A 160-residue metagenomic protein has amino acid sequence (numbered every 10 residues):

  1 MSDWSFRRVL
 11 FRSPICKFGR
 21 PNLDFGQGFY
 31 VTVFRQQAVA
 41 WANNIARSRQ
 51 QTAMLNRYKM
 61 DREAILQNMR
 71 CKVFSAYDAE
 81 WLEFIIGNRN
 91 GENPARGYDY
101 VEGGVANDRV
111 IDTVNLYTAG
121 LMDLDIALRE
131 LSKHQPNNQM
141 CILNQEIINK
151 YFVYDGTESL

Functional and structural regions predicted by a protein language model:
M1-V9: Single conserved hydrophobic/aromatic residue that forms the stacking wall/gate of nucleotide- or nucleobase-binding
R8-T32: Short N-terminal edge-element motif at the start of the domain
R12-S13, D24, V39-A40, N44-L160: Conserved NAD+-utilizing ADP-ribose enzyme module
R35-Q36: Helix N-cap motif at beta-to-alpha junctions
